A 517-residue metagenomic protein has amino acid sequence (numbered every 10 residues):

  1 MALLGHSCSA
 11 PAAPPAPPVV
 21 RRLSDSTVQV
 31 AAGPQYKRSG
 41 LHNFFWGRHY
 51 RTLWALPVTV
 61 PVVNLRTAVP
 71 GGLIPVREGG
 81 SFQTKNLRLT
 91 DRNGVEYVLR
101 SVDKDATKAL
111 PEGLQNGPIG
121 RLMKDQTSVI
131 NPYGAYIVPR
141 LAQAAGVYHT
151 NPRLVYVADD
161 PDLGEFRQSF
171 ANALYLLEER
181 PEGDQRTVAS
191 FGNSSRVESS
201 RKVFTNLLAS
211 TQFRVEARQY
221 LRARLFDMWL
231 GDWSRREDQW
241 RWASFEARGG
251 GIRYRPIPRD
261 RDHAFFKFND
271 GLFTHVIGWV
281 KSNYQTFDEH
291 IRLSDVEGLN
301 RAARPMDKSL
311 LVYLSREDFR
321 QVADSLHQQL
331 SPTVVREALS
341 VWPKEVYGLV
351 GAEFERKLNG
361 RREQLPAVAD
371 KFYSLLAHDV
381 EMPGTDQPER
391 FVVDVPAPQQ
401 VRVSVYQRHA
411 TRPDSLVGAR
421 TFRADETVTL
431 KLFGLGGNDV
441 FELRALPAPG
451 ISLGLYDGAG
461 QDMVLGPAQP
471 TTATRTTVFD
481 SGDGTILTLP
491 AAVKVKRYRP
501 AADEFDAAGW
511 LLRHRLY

Functional and structural regions predicted by a protein language model:
M1-H6: Bacterial N-terminal signal peptides
S7-P11: Bacterial signal peptide processing site
A31-T67: Juxta-kinase regulatory segment immediately upstream of eukaryotic protein kinase catalytic domains
V62-E198, I252-R253, I257-E297, T421-F422: Conserved ATP-binding subdomain of kinase catalytic cores across diverse folds
F82-T84, E237, T427: Extracytoplasmic
T127-S128, S244-R420, A424-K431, G437-G454 (+1 more regions): C-terminal catalytic region of ATP-dependent kinase domains
V129-P139, A144-N151, A209-D238, A243: A conserved hydrophobic secondary-structure block that centers on an alpha-helix together with its immediately flanking
V157-D232, F245-R255, K267-D270, T333-V341 (+3 more regions): ATP-dependent phospho-/nucleotidyl transfer catalytic cores
